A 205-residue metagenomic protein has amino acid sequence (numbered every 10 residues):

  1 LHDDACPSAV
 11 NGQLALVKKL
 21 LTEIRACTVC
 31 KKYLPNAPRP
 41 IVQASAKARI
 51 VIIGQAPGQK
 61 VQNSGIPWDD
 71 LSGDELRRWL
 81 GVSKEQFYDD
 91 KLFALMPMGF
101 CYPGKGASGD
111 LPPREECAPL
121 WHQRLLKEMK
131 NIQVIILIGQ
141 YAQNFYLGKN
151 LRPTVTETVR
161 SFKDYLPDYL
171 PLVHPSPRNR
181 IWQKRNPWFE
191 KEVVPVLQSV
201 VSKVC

Functional and structural regions predicted by a protein language model:
H2-K203: A polyanion-binding, active-site-adjacent surface
